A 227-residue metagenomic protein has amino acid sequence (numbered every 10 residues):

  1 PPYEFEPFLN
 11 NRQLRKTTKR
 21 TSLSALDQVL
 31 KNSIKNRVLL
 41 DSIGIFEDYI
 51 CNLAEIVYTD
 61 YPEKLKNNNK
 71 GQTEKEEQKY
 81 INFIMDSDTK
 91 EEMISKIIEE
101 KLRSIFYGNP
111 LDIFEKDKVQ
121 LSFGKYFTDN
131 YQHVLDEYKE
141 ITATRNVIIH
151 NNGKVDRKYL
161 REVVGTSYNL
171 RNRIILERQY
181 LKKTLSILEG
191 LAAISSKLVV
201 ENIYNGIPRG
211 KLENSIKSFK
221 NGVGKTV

Functional and structural regions predicted by a protein language model:
P2-Y3, E137, T144, N151-V227: Polyanionic, low-complexity intrinsically disordered segments
Y3-K139, N152: Helix-loop junctions and short alpha-helical segments
L40-C51, E55, N146, S186-A193 (+1 more regions): A broad, structural surface signal
